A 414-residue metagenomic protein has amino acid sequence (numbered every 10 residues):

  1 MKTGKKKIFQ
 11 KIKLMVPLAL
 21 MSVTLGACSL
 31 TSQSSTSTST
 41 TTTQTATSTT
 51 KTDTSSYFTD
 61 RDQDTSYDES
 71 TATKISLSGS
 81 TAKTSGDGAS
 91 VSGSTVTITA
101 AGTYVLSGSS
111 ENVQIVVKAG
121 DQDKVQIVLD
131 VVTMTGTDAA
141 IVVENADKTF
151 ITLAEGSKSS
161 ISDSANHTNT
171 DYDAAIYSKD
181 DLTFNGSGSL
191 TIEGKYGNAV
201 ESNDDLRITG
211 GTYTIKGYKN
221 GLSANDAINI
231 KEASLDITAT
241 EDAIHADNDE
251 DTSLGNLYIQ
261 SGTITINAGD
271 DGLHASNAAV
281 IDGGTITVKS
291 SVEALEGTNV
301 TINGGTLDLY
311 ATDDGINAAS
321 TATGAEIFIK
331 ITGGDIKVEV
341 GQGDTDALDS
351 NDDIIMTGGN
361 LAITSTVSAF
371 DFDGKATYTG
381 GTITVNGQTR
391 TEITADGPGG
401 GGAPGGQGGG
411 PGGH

Functional and structural regions predicted by a protein language model:
K2-H414: A composition-driven surface/loop motif
